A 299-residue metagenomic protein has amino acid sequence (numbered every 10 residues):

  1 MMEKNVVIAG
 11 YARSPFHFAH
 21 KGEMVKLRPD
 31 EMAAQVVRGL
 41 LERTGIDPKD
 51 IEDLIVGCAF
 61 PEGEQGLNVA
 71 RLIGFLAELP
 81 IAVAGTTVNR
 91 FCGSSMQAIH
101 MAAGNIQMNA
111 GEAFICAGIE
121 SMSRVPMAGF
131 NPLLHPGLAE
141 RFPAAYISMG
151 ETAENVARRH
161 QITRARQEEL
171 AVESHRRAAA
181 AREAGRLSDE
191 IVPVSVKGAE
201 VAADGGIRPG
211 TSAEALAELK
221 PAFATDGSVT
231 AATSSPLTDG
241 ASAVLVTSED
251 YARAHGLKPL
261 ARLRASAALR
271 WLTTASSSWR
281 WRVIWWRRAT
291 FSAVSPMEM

Functional and structural regions predicted by a protein language model:
M2-A59, G63-I73, A77, A84 (+5 more regions): Conserved active-site "lid/cap" helical segment
A12-P15, K26-Q35, R43, R166-A254 (+1 more regions): N-terminal extracellular/periplasmic Venus flytrap/periplasmic-binding protein-like
K49-G57, A84-N89, F114-G118, E168-E173 (+3 more regions): Beta-strand segments within the central parallel beta-sheet cores of soluble alpha/beta enzyme folds
C58-E112, A144-E151, G210-P236: Conserved catalytic cysteine-centered active-site region of acyl-thioester-dependent Claisen-condensing enzymes
V88-I119, A157-L187, A243-Y251: Active-site-proximal alpha-helical scaffold in enzymes
Q107-H160: Flexible glycine-/small-residue-enriched beta->alpha junction loops that bind anionic phosphate/pyrophosphate groups
W271-M297: Low-acidity, Ser/Thr- and Arg-rich intrinsically disordered low-complexity segments
